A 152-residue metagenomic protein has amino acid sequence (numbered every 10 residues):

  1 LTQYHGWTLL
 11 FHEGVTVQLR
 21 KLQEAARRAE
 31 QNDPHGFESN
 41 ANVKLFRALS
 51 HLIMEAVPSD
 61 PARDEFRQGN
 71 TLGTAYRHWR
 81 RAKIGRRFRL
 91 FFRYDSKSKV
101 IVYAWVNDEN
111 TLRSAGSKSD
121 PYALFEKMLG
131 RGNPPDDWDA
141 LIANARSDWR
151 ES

Functional and structural regions predicted by a protein language model:
L1-L10, T16, R20-Q31, T71-S152: Enriched for short, Lys/Arg-rich terminal
A29-H35, F66: A short small-residue
H35-A48: A short, highly charged nucleic-acid-interacting micro-segment common to nuclease and nuclease-linked defense proteins
H51, E55-K83: A short, surface-exposed loop/turn module that caps and links secondary-structure elements
